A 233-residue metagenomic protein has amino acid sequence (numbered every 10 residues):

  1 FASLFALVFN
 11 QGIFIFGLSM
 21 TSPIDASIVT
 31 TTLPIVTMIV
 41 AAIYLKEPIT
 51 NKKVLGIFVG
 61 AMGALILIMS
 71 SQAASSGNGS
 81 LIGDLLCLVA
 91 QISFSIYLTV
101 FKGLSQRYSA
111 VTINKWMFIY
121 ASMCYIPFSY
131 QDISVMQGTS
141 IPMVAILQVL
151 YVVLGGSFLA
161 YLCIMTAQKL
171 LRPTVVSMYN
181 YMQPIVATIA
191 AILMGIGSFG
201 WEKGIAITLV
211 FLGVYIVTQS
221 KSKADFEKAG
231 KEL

Functional and structural regions predicted by a protein language model:
F1, I49-M62, Y108-M117: Cytoplasmic-side transmembrane-helix entry/capping segments in multi-pass membrane proteins
F1-M20, I39-V40, I66, L85-V100 (+3 more regions): Hydrophobic alpha-helical transmembrane segments of multi-pass membrane transport proteins, especially secondary
A2, V29-T30, K52-L55, W116 (+3 more regions): Hydrophobic core positions of alpha-helical segments in small-molecule transporters and transporter systems
G17, I43-L45, I49, L104 (+5 more regions): Hydrophobic/aromatic residues within transmembrane alpha-helices of multi-pass small-molecule transporters
T37-I39, I43, S75-S134, C163 (+1 more regions): Transmembrane alpha-helical segments that form core, pore/gating elements of small-molecule transporters/exporters
V40, I49-S71, Y125, A190 (+1 more regions): Hydrophobic transmembrane alpha-helices of multi-pass small-molecule transport proteins
T218-G230: Membrane-interface capping segments at transmembrane-helix boundaries
